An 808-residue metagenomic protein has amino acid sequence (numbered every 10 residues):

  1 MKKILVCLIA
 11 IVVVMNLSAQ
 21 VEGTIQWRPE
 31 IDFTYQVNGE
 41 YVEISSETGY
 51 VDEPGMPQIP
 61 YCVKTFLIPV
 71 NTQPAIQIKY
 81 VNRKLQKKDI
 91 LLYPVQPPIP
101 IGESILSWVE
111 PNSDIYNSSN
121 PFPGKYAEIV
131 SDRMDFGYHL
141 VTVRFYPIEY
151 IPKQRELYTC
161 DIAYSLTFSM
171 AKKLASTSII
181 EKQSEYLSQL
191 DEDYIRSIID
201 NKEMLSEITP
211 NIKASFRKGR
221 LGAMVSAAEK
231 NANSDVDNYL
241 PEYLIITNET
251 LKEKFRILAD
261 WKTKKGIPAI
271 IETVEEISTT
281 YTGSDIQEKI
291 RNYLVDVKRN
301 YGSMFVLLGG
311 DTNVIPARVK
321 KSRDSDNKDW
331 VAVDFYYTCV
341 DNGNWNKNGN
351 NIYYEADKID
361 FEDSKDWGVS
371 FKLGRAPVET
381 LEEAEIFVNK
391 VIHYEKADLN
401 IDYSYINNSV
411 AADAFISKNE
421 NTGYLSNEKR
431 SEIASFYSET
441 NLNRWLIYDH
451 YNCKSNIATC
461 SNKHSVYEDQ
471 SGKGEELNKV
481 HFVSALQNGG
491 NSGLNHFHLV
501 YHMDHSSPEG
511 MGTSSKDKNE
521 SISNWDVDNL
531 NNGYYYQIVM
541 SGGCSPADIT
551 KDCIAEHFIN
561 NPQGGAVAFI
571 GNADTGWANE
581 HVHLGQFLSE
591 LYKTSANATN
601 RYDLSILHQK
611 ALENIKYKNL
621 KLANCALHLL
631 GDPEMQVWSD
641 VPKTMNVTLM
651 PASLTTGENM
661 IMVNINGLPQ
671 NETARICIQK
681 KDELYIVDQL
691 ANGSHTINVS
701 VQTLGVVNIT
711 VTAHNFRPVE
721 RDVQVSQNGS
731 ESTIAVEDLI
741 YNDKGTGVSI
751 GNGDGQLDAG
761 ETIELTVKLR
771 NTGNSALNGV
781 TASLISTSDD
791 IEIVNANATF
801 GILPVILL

Functional and structural regions predicted by a protein language model:
I4-V13: Sec-dependent N-terminal signal peptides
M15-A19: Sec/Tat signal peptide C-region and signal peptidase I cleavage site
Q20-V725: Cysteine-dependent hydrolase recognition
T644-N646, N728-A759: Low-complexity, acidic Ser/Thr/Pro/Gly-rich terminal tails and inter-domain linkers that flank the onset of structured
G657-N659, A759-T766: Short, solvent-exposed loop/turn segments enriched in Ser/Thr/Gly
N666-Q670, Q756-D758, R770-A776: Short solvent-exposed strand-capping/beta-turn motif centered on an Asx-Ser/Thr pair
C677-K681, R770-E792: Short acidic, flexible loop segments centered on an aromatic residue
E792-L808: Intrinsically disordered, low-complexity Pro/Gly/Ser/Thr-rich segments with frequent PxxP/GP/PP motifs and embedded
